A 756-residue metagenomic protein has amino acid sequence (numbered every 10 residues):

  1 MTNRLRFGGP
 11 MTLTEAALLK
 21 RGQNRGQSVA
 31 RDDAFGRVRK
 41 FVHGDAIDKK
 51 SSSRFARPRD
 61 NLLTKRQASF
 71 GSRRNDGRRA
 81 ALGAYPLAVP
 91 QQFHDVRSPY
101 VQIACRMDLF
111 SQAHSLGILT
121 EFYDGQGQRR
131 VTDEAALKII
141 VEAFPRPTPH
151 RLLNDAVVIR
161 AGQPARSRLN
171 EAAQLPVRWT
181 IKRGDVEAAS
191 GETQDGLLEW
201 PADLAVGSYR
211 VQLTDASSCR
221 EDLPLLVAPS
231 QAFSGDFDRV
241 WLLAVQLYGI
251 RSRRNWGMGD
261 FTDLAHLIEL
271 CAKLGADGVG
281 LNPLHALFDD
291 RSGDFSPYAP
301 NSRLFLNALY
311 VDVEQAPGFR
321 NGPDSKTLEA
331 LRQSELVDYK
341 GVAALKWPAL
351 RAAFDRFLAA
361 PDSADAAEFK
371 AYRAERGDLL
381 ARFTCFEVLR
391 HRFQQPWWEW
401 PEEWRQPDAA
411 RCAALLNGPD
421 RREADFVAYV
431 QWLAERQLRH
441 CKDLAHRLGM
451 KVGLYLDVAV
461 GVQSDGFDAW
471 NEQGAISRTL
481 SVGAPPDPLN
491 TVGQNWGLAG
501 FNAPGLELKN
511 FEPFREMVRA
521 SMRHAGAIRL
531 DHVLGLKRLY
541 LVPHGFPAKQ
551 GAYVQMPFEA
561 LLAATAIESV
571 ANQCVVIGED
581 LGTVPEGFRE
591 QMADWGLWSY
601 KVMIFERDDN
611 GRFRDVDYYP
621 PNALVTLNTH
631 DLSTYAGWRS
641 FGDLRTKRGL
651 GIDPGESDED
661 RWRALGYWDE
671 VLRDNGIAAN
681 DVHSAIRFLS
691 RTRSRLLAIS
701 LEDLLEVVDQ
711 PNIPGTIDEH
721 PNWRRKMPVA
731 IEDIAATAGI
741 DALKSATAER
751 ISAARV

Functional and structural regions predicted by a protein language model:
T2, T12-R21, S28-A30, A34 (+7 more regions): Short linear motifs in low-complexity or flexible loops
K138, E142-P147, A156-P164, R178 (+4 more regions): Acidic/aromatic-lined carbohydrate-recognition and catalytic surfaces of CAZymes acting on diverse glycans
W241-V245, V279-L281, V452-L456, I528 (+4 more regions): Hydrophobic faces of well-ordered beta-strands that scaffold small-molecule active sites in alpha/beta enzyme cores
F295-R320, D468-V492, G551-L562, L597-D609: Acidic, His- and aromatic-enriched active-site or binding-groove loops in soluble protein domains that engage sugars
E368, D580-L704, V708: Conserved alpha/beta catalytic core and glycan-binding cleft of carbohydrate-active enzymes
V430, A434-R447, N510-L597: Active-site neighborhood of glycoside hydrolase catalytic domains
K451-P513, M517-A520, H524, L539-V554: Substrate-binding/active-site clefts of carbohydrate-active enzymes
L705-T737: Low-complexity, glycine/alanine/valine/leucine- and proline-rich hydrophobic stretches
